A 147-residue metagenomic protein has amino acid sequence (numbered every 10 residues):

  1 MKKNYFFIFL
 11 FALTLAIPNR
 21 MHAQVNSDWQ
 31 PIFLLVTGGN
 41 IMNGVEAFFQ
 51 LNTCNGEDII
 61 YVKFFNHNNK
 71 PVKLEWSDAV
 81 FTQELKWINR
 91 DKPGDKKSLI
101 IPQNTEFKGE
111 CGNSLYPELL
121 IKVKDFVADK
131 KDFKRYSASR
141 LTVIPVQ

Functional and structural regions predicted by a protein language model:
M1-W29, F64: Bacterial Sec-dependent N-terminal signal peptides
V25-G56: Low-complexity, acidic Ser/Thr/Pro/Gly-rich terminal tails and inter-domain linkers that flank the onset of structured
I59, P71-E75, A138-R140: Exposed beta-strand and adjacent loop surfaces of beta-rich binding modules that mediate intermolecular recognition
I60-N66: Short, well-ordered beta-strand segments enriched in hydrophobic/aromatic residues
N69-W87: Short acidic, flexible loop segments centered on an aromatic residue
Q83-D125: Intrinsically disordered, low-complexity Pro/Gly/Ser/Thr-rich segments with frequent PxxP/GP/PP motifs and embedded
E110-Q147: Terminal connector regions
